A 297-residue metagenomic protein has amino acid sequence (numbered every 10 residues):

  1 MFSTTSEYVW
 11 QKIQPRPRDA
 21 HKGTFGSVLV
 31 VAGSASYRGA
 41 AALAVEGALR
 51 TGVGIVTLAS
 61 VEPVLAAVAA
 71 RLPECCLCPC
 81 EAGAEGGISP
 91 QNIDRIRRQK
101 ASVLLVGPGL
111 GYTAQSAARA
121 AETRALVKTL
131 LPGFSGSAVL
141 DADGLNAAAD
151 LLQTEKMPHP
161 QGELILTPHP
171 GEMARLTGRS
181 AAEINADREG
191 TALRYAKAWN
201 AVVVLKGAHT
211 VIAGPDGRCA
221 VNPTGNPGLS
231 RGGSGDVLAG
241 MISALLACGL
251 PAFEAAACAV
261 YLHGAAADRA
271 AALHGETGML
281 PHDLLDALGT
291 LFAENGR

Functional and structural regions predicted by a protein language model:
M1-E7, A59-T224, G296: Glycine-rich phosphate/dinucleotide-binding loop and adjoining beta-alpha-beta core of small-molecule
M1-K22: Positively charged, low-complexity intrinsically disordered leader regions
P17, C219-G233: Short pre-catalytic strand/loop immediately N-terminal to key active-site residues, enriched for Gly-Thr
H21-E85: Substrate-binding N-lobe of the ribokinase-like
S36-T51, T57, G144-D150, R231 (+1 more regions): Short glycine/serine/threonine-rich phosphate/pyrophosphate-binding segments that cradle anionic phosphate groups
A42, E46-G47, K128, L193 (+1 more regions): Alpha-helical segments flanking ligand/cofactor-binding loops in enzyme cores
A174-R175, R231-L262: Short, small-residue alpha-helix embedded
A265-R297: Charged C-terminal helix
